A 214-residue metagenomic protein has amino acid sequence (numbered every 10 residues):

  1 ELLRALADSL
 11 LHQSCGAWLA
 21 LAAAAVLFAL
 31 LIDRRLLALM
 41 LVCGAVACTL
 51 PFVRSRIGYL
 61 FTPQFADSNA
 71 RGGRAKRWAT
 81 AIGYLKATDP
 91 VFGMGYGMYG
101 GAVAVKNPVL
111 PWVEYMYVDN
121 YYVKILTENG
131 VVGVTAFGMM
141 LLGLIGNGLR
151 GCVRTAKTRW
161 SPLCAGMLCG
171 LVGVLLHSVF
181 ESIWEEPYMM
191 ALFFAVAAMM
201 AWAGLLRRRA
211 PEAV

Functional and structural regions predicted by a protein language model:
E1-L31, A38-G44, C48, I145-R150 (+3 more regions): Alpha-helical transmembrane segments of multi-pass inner-membrane proteins
S9-H12, A29-N69, A79-T88, Y96: A membrane-periplasm/extracellular boundary helix in multi-pass inner-membrane enzymes that assemble envelope glycans
H12-G16, M116-V118, E181-A191: Membrane-interface catalytic loops of GT-C/OST-like multi-pass glycosylation enzymes that act
L30, N129-G133, I183: Loop-to-transmembrane-helix entry motif
R35-L37, L41-C43, M167-V214: Transmembrane alpha-helices of multi-pass inner-membrane enzymes
C48-R56, L141, I145, A201-W202: Hydrophobic membrane-targeting signal helices
G58-T80, A87-N129, R150-R154: Long extracytoplasmic/lumenal interhelical loops at the membrane interface of multi-pass membrane proteins
N129-V172: Hydrophobic transmembrane alpha-helices and their immediate junctions
